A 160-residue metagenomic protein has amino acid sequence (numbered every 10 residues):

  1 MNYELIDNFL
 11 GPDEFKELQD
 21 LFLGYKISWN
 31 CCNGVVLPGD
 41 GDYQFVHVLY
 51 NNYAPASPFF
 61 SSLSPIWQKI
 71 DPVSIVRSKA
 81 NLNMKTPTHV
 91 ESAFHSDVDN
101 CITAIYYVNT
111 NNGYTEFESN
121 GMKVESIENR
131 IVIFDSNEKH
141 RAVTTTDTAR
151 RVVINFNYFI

Functional and structural regions predicted by a protein language model:
M1-S74: Non-heme Fe(II)/2-oxoglutarate
Q68-P87: A short glycine-rich, His/Asp/Glu-containing loop-to-beta-strand
L82-M84, V108, Y158-I160: Short beta-strand segments enriched in hydrophobic/aromatic residues within well-folded beta-rich domains
K85, V124-H140: Conserved metal-binding segment of the jelly-roll/cupin
T88-E91, D99-C101, Y107-I127: A short beta-strand-loop-beta hairpin characteristic of the jelly-roll/cupin
A93-F94, K139-D147: Short beta-strand His + acidic residue motifs that chelate non-heme Fe in jelly-roll/DSBH and cupin folds
A104-I105, T148-I160: A short hydrophobic beta-strand segment most commonly corresponding to one strand of the jelly-roll/cupin
